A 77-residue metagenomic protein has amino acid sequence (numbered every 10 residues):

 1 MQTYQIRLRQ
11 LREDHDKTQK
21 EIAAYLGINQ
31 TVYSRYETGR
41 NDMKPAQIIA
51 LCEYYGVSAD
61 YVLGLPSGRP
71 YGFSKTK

Functional and structural regions predicted by a protein language model:
M1-I6, P70-F73: A detector for short, charged/polar N-terminal pre-domain segments
Q2, E13-D14, D42: Short amphipathic helical patch at the helix-1/turn junction of helix-turn-helix
I6-Y25, A50, K75: Short basic helix-loop element that most often maps to the first helix and adjoining turn of HTH DNA-binding modules
L8, I22-A23, Y33-Y36, V62: Conserved hydrophobic/aromatic packing and binding residues within compact polymer-binding modules
G27, A46-Y61: DNA major-groove recognition helix of helix-turn-helix/homeodomain DNA-binding modules
G27-D42: Recognition helix of helix-turn-helix/homeodomain-like DNA-binding domains that insert into the DNA major groove
E53, L63-K77: Short, charged recognition helix plus adjacent turn of helix-turn-helix-like nucleic-acid-binding domains
